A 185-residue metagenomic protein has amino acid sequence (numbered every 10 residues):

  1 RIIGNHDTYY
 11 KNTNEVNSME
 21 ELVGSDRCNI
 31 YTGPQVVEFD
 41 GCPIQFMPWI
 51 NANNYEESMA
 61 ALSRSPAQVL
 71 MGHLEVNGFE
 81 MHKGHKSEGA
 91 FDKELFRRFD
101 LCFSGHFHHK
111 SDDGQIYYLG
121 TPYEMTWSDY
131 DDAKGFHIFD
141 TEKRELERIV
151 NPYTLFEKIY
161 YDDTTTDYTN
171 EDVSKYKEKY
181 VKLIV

Functional and structural regions predicted by a protein language model:
R1-V185: Extended recognition/assembly regions associated with phosphoester-bond processing machinery
